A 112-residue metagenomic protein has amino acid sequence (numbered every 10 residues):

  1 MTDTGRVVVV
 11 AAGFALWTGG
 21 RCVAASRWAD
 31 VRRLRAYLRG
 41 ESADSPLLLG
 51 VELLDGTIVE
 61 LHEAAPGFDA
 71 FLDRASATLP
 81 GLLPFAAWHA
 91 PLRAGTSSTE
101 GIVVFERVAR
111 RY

Functional and structural regions predicted by a protein language model:
M1-Y112: Eukaryotic intrinsically disordered, low-complexity regulatory linkers and tails enriched in Ser/Thr/Pro
